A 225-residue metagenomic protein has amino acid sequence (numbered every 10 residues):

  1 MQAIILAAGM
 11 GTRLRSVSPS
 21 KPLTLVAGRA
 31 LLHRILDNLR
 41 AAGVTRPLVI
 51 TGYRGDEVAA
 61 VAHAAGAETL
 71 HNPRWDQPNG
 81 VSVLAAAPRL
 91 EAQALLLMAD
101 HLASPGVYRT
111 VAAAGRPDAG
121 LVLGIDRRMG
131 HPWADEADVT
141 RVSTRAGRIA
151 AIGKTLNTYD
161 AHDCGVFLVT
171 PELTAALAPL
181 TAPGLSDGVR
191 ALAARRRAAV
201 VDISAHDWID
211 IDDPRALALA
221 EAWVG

Functional and structural regions predicted by a protein language model:
M1, T158-G225: Conserved alpha/beta core of the MobA/IspD/sugar-nucleotide pyrophosphorylase nucleotidyltransferase superfamily
M1-V17, R197: N-terminal nucleotide-binding beta1-loop-alpha1 segment
Q2-I5, L25, R29-L96: Conserved N-terminal catalytic core of the sugar/cofactor nucleotidyltransferase
M10, P19, R54, S204-D207: A generic "binding-loop/recognition-motif" signal
R13, E57-A60, N79, G106 (+3 more regions): Phosphate- and divalent-cation-binding pockets in alpha/beta enzyme and binding domains that engage nucleotide-derived
P22, G66-E68, R148, R197-A199: Conserved beta-strand segments of alpha/beta enzyme cores
A99-L102: The conserved acidic donor/metal-binding loop of glycosyltransferases
S104-P183: Conserved core of the sugar-phosphate nucleotidyltransferase
